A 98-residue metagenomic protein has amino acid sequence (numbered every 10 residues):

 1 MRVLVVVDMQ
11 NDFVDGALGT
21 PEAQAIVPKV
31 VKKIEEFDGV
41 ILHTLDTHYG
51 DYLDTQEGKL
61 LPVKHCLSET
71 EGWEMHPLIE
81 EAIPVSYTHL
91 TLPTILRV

Functional and structural regions predicted by a protein language model:
M1-P84: Active-site acidic carboxylates
T88-T94: Conserved small/polar residues in nucleotide/adenosyl-binding loops
